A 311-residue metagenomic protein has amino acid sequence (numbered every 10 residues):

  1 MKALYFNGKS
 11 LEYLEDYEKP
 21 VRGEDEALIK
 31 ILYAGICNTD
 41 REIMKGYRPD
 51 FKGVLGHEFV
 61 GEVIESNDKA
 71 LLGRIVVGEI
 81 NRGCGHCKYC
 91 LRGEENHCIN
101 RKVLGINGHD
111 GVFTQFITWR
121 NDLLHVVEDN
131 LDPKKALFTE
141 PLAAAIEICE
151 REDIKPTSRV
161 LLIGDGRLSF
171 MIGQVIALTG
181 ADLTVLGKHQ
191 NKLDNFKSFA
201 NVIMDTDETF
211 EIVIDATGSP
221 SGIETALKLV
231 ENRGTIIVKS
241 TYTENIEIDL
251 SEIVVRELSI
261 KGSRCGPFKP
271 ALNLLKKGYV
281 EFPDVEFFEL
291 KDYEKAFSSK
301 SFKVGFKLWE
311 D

Functional and structural regions predicted by a protein language model:
E18-A34, Y47-K88, E128-L131: Glycine-rich beta-strand-centered segment in the early N-terminal region that forms part of a ligand/cofactor-binding
G73, L131-D207: Mid-domain Rossmann-like dinucleotide-binding core that forms the NAD(H)/NADP(H) cofactor-binding site
V77, I214, I237: N-terminal Rossmann-like NAD(P) cofactor-binding module of classical short-chain dehydrogenase/reductase
C84-I163: NAD(P)H dinucleotide-binding glycine-rich loop of Rossmann-like/cofactor-binding domains, especially the beta1-alpha1
F210-A216, K303: Short SAM/SAH-binding signature in class I
P220-L274, L308-D311: Glycine-rich phosphate-binding loop and adjacent beta-alpha segment of Rossmann(oid) nucleotide-cofactor-binding
K269-D311: C-terminal hydrophobic helical "lid"/dimerization subdomain of Rossmann-like NAD(P)H-dependent oxidoreductases
